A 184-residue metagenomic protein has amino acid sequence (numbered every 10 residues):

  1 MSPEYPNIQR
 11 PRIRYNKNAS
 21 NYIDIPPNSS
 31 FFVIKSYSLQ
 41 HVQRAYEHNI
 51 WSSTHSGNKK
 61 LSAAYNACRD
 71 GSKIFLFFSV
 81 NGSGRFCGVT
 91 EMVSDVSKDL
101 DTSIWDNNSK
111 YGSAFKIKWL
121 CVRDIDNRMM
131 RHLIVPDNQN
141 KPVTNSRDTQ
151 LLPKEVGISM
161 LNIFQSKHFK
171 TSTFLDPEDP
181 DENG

Functional and structural regions predicted by a protein language model:
M1-G71, H132, K141-P142, L152-G184: Compositionally biased, charged N-terminal/linker segments
N28-S30, D70-L76, G84-G88, Y111-F115: Core residues of folded domains in eukaryotic genome-function proteins
K35-L39, F77-S83, V89-D95, K118-V122 (+2 more regions): Structured beta-strand/turn binding interfaces of compact recognition modules in eukaryotic regulators
S38-L39, S53, N58, G84 (+5 more regions): Residue-level detector of solvent-exposed, low-hydrophobicity positions
V42, R69-S72, G84, S94-L100 (+2 more regions): Eukaryotic basic, amphipathic alpha-helical target segments in cytosolic regions
W51, F77-N81, V93-D95, W105-N108 (+2 more regions): Short amphipathic alpha-helical segments embedded in low-complexity Lys/Glu-rich regions
L61-Y65, I74-F78, D101-W105: Short secondary-structure capping micro-motifs at structural edges
M92-D148: Aromatic- and Lys/Arg-enriched surface recognition patch
